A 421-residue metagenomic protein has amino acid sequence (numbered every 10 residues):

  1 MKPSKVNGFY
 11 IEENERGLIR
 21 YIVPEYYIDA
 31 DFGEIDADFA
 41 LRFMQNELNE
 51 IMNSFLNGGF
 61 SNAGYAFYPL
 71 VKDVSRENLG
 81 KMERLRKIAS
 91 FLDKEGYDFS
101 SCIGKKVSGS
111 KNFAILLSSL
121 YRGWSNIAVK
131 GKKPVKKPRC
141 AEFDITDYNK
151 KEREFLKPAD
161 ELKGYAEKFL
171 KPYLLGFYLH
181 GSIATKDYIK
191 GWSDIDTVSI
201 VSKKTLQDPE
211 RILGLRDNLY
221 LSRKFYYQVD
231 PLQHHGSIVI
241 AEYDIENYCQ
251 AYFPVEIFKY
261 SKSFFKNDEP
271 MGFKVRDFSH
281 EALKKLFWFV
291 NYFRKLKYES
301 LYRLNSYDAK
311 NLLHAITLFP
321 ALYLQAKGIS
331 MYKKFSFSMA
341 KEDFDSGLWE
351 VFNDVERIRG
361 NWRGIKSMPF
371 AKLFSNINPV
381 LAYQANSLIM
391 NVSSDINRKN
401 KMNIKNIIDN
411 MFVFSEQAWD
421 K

Functional and structural regions predicted by a protein language model:
M1-Y178, D420-K421: Helical scaffold of the NTase/Pol beta-like nucleotidyltransferase catalytic core
V6-I35, V275-V351: Right-hand nucleic-acid polymerase module
G59-F91, I145-K163, I189-W192, V198-D244 (+2 more regions): Metal-dependent nucleotidyltransferase catalytic core
S125-P158, Q207-L313, V413-E416: Conserved NTP/Mg2+-binding pocket subregion across the NTase superfamily
G176-L179, D194-D196: Conserved binding-pocket/active-site segment within a compact domain
L179-K190: Short edge beta-strands and adjacent turn/loop segments
V201-Q207, L322, G364, F370: A generic structural motif
M331-D420: Long, charged low-complexity segments
